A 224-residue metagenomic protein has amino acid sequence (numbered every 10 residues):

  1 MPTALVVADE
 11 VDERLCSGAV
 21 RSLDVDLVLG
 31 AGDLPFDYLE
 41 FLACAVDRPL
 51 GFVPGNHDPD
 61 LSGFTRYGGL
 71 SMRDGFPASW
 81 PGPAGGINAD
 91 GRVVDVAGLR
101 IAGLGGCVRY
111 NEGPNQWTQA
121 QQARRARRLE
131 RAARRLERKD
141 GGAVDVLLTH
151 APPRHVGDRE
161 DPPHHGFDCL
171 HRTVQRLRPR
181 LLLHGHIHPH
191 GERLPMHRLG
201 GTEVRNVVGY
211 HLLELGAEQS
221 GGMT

Functional and structural regions predicted by a protein language model:
M1, V7, T65, V93-A97 (+2 more regions): Binuclear metal-dependent phosphoesterase catalytic core
M1-A45, P59, G141-A143: N-terminal active-site segment of His-dependent metallophosphoesterases
V6-A8, L27-D33, L50-N56, A89 (+4 more regions): Active-site neighborhood of phospho(di)ester-bond hydrolases with catalytic His/Asp-centered motifs
E10-R14, P54, D58-P59, T65-H165: Conserved catalytic scaffold of divalent metal-dependent phosphoesterases
V11-L15, P35-E40, N56-G63, R109-E112 (+3 more regions): Active-site environment of divalent metal-dependent phosphoester hydrolases
V20, E137-K139, V174: Short hydrophobic patches on amphipathic alpha-helices that form coiled-coil/helix-mediated interaction surfaces
S22-L23, A43-D47, V174-R178, H197-L199: Short, conserved loop/helix-junction motifs that constitute active-site signature segments in enzyme catalytic cores
C44-G55, F167-L170: A short, gly/pro- and small-residue-rich
